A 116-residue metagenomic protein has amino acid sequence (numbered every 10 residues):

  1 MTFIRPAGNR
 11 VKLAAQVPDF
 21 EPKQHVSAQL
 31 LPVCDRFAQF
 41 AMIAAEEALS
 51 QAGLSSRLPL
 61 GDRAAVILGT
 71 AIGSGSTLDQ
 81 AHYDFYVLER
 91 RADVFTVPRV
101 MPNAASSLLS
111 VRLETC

Functional and structural regions predicted by a protein language model:
M1-T115: Conserved "HGTGT" condensation-loop signature of ketosynthase/thiolase-family condensing enzymes that catalyze
